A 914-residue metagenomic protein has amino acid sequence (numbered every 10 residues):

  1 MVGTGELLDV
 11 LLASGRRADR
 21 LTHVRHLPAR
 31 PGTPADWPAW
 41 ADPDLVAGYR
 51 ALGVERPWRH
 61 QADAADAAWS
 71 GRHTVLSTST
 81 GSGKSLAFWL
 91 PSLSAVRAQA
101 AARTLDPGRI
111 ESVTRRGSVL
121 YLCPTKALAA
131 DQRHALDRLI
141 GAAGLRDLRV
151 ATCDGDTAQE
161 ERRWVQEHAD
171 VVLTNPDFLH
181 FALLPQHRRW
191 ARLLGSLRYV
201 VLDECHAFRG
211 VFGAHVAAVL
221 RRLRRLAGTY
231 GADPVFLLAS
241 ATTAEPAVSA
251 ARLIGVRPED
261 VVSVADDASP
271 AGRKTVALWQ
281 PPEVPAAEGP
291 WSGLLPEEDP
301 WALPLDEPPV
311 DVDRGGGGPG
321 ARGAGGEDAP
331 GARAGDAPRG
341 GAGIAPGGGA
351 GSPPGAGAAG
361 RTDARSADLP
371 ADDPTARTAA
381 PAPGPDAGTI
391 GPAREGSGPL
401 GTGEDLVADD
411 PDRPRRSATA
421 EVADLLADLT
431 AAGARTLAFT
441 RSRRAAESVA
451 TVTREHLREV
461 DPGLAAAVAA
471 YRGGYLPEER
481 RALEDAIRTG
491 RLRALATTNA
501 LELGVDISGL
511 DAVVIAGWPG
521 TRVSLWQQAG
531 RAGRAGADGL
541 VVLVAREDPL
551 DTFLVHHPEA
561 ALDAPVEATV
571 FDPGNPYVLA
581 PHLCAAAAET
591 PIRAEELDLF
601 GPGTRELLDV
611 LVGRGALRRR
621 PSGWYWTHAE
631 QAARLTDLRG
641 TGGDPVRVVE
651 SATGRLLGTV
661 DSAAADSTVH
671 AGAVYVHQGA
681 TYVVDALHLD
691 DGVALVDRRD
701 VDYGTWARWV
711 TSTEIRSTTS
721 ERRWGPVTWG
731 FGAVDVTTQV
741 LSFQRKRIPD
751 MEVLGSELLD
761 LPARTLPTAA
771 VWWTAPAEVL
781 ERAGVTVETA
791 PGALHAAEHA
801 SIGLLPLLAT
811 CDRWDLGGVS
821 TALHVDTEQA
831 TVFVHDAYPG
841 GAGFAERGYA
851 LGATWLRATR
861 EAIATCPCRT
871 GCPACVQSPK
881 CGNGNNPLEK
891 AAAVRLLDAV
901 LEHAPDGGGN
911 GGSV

Functional and structural regions predicted by a protein language model:
V2-L21, S442, Q678-L687, V693: Structured, non-catalytic alpha/beta "coupling" segments that mediate domain-domain communication and provide generic
L12-R50, R56, W69-S70, S79-S82 (+6 more regions): Helicase motor core with emphasis on the C-terminal RecA-like subdomain
E55, L93, T114, L425-L426 (+4 more regions): ASCE P-loop NTPase motor cores of helicases and related translocases
H60-D66: Pre-Walker A adenine-sensing motif
S85: Walker A/P-loop
G539-V541, E547-A561, D572, H582-A594 (+4 more regions): Extended Lys/Arg-rich polyanion-binding regions
C866, G871-C875: Short cysteine clusters
L897-G908, V914: Short Fe-S-cluster ligation motifs
